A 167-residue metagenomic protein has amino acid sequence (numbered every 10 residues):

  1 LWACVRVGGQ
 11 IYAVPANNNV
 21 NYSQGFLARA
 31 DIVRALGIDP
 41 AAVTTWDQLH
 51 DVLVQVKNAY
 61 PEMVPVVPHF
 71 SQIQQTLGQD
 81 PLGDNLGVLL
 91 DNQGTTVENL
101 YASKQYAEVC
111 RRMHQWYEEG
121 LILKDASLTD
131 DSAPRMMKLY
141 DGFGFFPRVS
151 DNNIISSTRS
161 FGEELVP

Functional and structural regions predicted by a protein language model:
L1-P167: Extracytoplasmic/secretory soluble proteins
